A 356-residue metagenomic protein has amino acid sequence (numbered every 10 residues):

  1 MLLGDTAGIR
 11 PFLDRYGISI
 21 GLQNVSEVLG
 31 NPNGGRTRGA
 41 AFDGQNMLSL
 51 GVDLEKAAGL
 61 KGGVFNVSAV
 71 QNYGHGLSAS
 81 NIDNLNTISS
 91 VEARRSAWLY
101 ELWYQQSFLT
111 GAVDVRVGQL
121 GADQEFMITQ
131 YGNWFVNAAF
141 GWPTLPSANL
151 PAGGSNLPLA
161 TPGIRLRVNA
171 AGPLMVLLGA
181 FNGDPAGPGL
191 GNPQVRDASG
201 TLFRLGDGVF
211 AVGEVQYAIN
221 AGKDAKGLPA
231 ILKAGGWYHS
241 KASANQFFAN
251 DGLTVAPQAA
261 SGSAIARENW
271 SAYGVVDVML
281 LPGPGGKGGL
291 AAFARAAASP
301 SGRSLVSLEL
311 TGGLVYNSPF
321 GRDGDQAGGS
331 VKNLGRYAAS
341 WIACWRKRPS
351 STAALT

Functional and structural regions predicted by a protein language model:
L2-L3, Y16, G30, A40-N46 (+6 more regions): Residues that define the transmembrane beta-barrel architecture of outer-membrane proteins
G4-I20, D53-F65, L109-A112, P173 (+3 more regions): Short loop/turn motifs that connect adjacent beta-strands in outer-membrane beta-barrel proteins
G8-R10, S49-G51, W103-Q105, R165-R167 (+4 more regions): Outer-membrane beta-barrel architecture
R10-N33, F65-V67, H75, A138 (+1 more regions): Transmembrane beta-strand segments of Gram-negative outer membrane beta-barrel proteins
L22-V28, V115, L178, G288-P300 (+1 more regions): Transmembrane beta-strand segments that form the barrel wall of outer-membrane beta-barrel proteins
V25-L29, V70-N72, L120-A122, F181-G183 (+4 more regions): Outer-membrane beta-barrel pore domains and translocons
G39-A186, S304-T311, S318-A343: Outer membrane beta-barrel
S199-R204, E214-Q216, G235-W270, P282-P284 (+2 more regions): Outer membrane beta-barrel transmembrane domains
